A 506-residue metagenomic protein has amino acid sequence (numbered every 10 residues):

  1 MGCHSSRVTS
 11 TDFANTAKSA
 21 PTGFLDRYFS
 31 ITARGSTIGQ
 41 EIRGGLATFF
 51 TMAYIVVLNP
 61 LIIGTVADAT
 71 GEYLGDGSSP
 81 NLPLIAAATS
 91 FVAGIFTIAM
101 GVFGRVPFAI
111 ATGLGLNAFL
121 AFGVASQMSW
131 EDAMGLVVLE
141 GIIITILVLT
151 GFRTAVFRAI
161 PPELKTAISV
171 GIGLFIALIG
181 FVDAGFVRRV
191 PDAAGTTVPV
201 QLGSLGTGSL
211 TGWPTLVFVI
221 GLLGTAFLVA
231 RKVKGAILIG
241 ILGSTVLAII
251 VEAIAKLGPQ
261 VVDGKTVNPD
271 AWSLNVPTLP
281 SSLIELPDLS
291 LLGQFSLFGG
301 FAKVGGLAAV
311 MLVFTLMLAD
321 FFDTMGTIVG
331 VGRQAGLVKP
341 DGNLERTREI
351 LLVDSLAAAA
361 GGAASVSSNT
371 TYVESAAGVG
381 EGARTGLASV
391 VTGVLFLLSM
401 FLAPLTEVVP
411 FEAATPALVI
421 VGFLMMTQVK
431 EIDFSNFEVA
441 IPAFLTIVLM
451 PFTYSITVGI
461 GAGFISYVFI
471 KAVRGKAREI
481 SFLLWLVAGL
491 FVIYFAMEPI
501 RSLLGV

Functional and structural regions predicted by a protein language model:
G2-C3, R7-P83, L205, I241 (+2 more regions): Helix-loop-helix hairpins and the membrane-proximal interhelical loops of multi-pass alpha-helical transport proteins
T9, A88, V92-G113: Juxtamembrane transmembrane-helix boundary signature
F24-N59, V92-A93, G113-I172, G330-V429: Helix-loop-helix junctions within the multi-pass membrane cores of secondary transporters/permeases
A33-G45, S78-A86, S90, S129-A133 (+19 more regions): Hydrophobic, aromatic-rich alpha-helical transmembrane segments and their membrane-interface anchor motifs
I42, I62, V156, G235 (+3 more regions): Residue-level signature of catalytic and energy-coupling elements of molecular machines, predominantly ATP/GTP-dependent
F96-F108, A226-K232, T315-D323, D354-A364 (+3 more regions): Transmembrane alpha-helix interface/packing and boundary motifs in multi-pass membrane proteins, characterized by
S126-I250, V390-V506: Membrane-embedded alpha-helical modules
